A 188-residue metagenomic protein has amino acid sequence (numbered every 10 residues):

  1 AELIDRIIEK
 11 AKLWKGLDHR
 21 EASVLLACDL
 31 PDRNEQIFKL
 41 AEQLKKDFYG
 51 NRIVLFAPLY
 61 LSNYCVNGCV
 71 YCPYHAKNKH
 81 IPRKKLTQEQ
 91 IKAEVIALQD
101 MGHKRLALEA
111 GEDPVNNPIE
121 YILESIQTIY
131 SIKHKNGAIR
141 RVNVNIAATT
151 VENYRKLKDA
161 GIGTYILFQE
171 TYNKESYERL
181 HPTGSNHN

Functional and structural regions predicted by a protein language model:
A1-L59, N67: Flexible, acidic/Gly-rich N-terminal and inter-domain linker regions that tether and position cofactor-handling modules
I4-A11, L59-Y64, I91-L98, A160-I166: Short, functional N-terminal and low-complexity linear motifs
K10, C28, Q43, A97 (+2 more regions): Residues within well-ordered alpha-helical secondary structure of globular protein domains
E21, A57, N63-C65, S176 (+1 more regions): Solvent-exposed, flexible loop/coil residues
D32, L40, G68-V70, Y121 (+2 more regions): Surface-exposed beta-strand edges and their flanking turn/coil or helix-capping segments
G50, V54-Q90: Canonical Radical SAM [4Fe-4S] cluster-binding loop centered on the CxxxCxxC motif and its immediate flanking residues
A76-K92, L98-N188: Core AdoMet radical
